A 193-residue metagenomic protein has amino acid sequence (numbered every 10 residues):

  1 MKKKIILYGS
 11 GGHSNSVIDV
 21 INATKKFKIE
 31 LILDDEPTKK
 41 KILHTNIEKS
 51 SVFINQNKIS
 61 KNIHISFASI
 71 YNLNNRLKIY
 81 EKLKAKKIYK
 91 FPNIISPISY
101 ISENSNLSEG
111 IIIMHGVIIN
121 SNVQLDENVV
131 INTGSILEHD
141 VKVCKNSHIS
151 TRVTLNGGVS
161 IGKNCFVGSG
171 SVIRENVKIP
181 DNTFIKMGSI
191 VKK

Functional and structural regions predicted by a protein language model:
K2-H64: A solvent-exposed beta-alpha-beta segment
G9, F67, E175: Small/polar loops that bind or transfer phosphate-bearing groups
G9, I63, F91, E138-H139: Generic structural signal for conserved hydrophobic packing positions in ordered secondary structure
G12-N15, Y71-N74, N106: Short alpha-helical
I18-V20, R76-Y80, L125: Short amphipathic alpha-helical segments
E36-P37, S69, S189: Glycine-rich beta-alpha junction loops
K40-Y100: Phosphate-bearing ligand-interacting subdomains that bind or position ATP/ADP/UDP/GDP/NAD(P) or nucleotide-linked
N93-K193: Structural signal for interior beta-strand "rungs" in well-ordered beta-sheet cores of soluble enzyme domains
